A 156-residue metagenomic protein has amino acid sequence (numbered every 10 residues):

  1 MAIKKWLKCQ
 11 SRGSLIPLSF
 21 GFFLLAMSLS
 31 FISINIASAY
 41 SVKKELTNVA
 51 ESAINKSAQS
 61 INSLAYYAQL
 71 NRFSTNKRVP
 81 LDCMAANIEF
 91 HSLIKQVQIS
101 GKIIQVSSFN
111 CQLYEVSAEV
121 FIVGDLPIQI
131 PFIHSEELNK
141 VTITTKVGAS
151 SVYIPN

Functional and structural regions predicted by a protein language model:
M1-A2, P131: Coil-to-alpha-helix initiation sites in intrinsically disordered, low-complexity, charged segments
A2-D82: Alpha-helical assembly-interface signal, strongest on the long, hydrophobic N-terminal helix that forms
F20-S30, I34, I99, V106-S108 (+2 more regions): Short, flexible coil/linker segments at or flanking structured domains
K56-F121: Short amphipathic secondary-structure patches
I122-L126: Residue-level signature of outer-membrane beta-barrel architecture
P127-N156: Low-complexity, S/T/G/P-rich flexible repeat/linker segments used as non-globular hinges and stalks within
